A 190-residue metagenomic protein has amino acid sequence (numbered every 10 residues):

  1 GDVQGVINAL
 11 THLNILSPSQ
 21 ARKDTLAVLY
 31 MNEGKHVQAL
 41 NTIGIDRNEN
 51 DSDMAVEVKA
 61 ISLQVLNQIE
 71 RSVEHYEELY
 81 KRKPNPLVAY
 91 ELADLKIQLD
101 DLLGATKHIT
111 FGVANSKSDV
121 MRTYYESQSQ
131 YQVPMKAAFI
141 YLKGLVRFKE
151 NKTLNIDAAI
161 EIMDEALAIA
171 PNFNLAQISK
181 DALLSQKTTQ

Functional and structural regions predicted by a protein language model:
D2-Q4, H36, I69, L102 (+1 more regions): TPR-repeat structural position
S19-Q20, S52-D53, N85-P86, D119 (+2 more regions): Residue-level recognition of tetratricopeptide repeat
E33, L66, L99, E150-T153 (+1 more regions): Structural motif corresponding to the intra-repeat A-B loop/turn of tetratricopeptide repeats
Q130-Q190: Terminal, low-structured helical/coil segments at or just beyond the last alpha-helical repeat
